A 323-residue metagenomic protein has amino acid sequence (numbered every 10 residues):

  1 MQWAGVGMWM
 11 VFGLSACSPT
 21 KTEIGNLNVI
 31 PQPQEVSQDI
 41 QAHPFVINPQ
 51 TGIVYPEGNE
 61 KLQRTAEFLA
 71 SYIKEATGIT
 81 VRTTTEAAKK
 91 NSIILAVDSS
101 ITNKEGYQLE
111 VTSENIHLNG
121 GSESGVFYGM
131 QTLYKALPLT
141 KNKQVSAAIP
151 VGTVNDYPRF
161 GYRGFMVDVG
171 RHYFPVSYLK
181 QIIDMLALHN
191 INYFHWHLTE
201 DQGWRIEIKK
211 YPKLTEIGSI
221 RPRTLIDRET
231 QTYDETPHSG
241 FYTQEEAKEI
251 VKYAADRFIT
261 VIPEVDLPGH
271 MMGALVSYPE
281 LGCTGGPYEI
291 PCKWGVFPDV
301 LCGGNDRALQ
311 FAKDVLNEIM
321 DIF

Functional and structural regions predicted by a protein language model:
M1, V46-N48, T243, C302: Short, solvent-exposed coil/turn linker segments
M1-N26: Bacterial Sec-dependent N-terminal signal peptides
W9, G13-S15, Q50, E114 (+2 more regions): Compositionally biased, intrinsically disordered low-complexity segments
C17-G161: Acidic, contiguous N-terminal accessory segments
T102-D299, G303-F311, V315-F323: Feature activates predominantly on carbohydrate-active enzymes
